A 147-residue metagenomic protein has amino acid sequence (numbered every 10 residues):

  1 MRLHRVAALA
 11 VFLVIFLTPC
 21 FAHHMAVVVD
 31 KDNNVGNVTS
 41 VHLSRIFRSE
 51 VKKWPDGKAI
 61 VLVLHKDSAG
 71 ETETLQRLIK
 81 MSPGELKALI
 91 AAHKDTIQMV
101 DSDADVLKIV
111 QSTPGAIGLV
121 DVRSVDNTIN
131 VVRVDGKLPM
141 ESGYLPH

Functional and structural regions predicted by a protein language model:
M1-R5: Positively charged n-region of N-terminal signal peptides that target proteins for export
A7-T18: Bacterial N-terminal signal peptides
F21-H147: Exported/periplasmic ABC-transporter solute-binding proteins
